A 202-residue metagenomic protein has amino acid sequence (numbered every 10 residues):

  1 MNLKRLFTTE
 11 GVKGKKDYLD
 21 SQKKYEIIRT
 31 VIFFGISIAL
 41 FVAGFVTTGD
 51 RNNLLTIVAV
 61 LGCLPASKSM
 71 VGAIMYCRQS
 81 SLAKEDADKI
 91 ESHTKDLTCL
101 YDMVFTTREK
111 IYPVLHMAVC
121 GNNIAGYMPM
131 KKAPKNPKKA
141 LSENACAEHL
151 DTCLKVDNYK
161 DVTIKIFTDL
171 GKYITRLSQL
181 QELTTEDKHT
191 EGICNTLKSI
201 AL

Functional and structural regions predicted by a protein language model:
M1-L100, T107, N144, E148-K155 (+2 more regions): Surface-exposed interaction regions that form or flank ligand-binding interfaces
K95-A133: Acidic, Ser/Thr-rich low-complexity segments on the non-lumenal side of membrane proteins
M130-P134, N158-D161: Short C-terminal domain-edge/linker segments immediately following a structured domain
K132-L150: Mg2+/Mn2+-dependent nuclease catalytic core
